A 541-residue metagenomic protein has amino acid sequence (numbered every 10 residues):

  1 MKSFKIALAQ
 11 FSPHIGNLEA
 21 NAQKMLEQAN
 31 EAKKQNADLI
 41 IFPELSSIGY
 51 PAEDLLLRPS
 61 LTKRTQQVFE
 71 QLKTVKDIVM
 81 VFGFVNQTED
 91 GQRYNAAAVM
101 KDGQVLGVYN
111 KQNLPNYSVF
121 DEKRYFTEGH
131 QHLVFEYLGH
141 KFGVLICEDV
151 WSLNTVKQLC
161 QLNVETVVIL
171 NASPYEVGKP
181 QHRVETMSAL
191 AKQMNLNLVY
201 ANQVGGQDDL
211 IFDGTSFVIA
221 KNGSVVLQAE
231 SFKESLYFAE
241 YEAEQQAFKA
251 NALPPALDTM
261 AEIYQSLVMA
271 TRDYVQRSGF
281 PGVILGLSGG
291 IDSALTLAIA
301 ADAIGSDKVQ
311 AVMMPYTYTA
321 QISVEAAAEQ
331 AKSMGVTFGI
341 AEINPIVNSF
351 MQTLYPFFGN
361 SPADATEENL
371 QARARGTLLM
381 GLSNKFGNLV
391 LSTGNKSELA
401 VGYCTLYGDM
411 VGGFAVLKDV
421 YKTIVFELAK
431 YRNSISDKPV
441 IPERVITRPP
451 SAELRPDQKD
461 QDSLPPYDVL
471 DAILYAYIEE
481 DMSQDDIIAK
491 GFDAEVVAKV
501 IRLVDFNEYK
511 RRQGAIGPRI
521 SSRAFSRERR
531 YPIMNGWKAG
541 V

Functional and structural regions predicted by a protein language model:
M1-G286, L297-K308, M313, F338: Enzyme catalytic cores with a strong preference for nitrogen-chemistry domains
K221, F248-G289, S293-V541: ATP/NTP-dependent adenylation/nucleotidyl-transfer catalytic domains that generate, transfer, or process NMP-activated
